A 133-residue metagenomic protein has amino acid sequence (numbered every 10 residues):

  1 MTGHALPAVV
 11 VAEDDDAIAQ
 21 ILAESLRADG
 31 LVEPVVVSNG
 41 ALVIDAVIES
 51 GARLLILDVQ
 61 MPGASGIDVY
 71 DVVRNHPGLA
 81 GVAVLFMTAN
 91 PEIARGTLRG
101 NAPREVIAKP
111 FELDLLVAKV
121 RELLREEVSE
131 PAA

Functional and structural regions predicted by a protein language model:
E13: Conserved acidic carboxylate
D16-V35: Two-component/phosphorelay signaling modules centered on CheY-like receiver
V36-L54: Acidic, metal-coordinating helix/loop segments flanking the phosphotransfer/catalytic sites of two-component signaling
N39, S65-D71: Acidic catalytic/metal-coordinating carboxylates
D58, T88: Active-site residues of response regulator receiver
P62, A80: The feature encodes the CheY-like receiver
G66, A89, L98-I107: As written
F111-E122: C-terminal output helix
